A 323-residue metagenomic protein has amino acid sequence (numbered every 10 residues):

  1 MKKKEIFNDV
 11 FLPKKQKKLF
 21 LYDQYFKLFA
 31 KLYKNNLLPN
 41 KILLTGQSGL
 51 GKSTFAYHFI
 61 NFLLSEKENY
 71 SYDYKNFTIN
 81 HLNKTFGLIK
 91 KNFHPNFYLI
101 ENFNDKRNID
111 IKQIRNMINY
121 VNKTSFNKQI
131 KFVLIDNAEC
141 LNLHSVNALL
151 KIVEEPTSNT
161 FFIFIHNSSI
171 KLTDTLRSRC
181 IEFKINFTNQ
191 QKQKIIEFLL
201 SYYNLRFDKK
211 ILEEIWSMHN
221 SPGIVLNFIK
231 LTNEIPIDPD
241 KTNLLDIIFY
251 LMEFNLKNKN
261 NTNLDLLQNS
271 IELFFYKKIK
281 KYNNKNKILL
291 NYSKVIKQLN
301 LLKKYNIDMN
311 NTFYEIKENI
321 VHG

Functional and structural regions predicted by a protein language model:
M1-H58, F62, E68-I89, S158-N159 (+1 more regions): Charged, glycine-rich active-site and insertion segments that engage polyanionic ligands
K27-Y33, N83-I89, N108-F132, C140 (+1 more regions): Conserved alpha-helical scaffold flanking the Walker A/P-loop in AAA+ ATPase domains
T45, L99-N104: A short hydrophobic beta-strand->loop->alpha-helix junction that borders the nucleotide-binding pocket of P-loop NTPases
L88-L99: Conserved Walker-type P-loop NTP-binding/catalytic site
N104-I111, E182-F183: Flexible beta-alpha connector loops of hexameric P-loop NTPases
N122, N147-F164: Conserved catalytic/switch belt of AAA+ P-loop NTPases
V133, I165: Conserved D-loop beta-strand region of ABC ATPase nucleotide-binding domains
D136-C140, N147-E154, S169-I170: Catalytic acidic motif of RecA-like/P-loop NTPases
